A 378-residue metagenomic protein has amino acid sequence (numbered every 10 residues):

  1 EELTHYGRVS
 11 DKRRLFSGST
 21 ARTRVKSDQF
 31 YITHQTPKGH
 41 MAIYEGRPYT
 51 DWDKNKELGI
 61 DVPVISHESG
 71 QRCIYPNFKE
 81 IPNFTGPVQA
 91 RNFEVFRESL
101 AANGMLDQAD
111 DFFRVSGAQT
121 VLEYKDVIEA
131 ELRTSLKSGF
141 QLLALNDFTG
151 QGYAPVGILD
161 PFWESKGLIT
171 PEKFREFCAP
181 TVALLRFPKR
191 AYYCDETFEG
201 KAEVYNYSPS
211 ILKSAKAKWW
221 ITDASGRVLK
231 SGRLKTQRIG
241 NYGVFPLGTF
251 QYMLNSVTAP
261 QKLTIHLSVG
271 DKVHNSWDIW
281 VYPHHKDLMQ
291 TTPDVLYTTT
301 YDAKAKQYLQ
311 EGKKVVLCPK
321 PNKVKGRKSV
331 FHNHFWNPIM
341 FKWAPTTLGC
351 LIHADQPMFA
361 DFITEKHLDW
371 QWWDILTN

Functional and structural regions predicted by a protein language model:
E1-L159: Substrate-binding/catalytic cleft of secreted carbohydrate-active enzymes, primarily glycoside hydrolases
S116, P188-R190, Y207, G240 (+1 more regions): Outer-membrane beta-barrel proteins
S135-S138, L143-W163, E172, S214-W219 (+3 more regions): Histidine-centered catalytic/metal-binding microenvironments
L143-S208: Aromatic-rich peripheral "rim/lid" segments of glycoside hydrolase catalytic domains that contact and position glycan
E196-T236, L247-M253, P260-G270: Beta-strand-rich binding/interaction modules
G270-S276: Short, exposed coil/turn segments at beta-strand boundaries within extracellular/luminal domains
W280-T300: Low-complexity, Pro/Ser/Thr- and charge-rich linker/hinge segments at domain boundaries
Y301-T377: A glycine-rich, often tryptophan-bearing local segment used as a flexible ligand/cofactor-contacting loop or short
